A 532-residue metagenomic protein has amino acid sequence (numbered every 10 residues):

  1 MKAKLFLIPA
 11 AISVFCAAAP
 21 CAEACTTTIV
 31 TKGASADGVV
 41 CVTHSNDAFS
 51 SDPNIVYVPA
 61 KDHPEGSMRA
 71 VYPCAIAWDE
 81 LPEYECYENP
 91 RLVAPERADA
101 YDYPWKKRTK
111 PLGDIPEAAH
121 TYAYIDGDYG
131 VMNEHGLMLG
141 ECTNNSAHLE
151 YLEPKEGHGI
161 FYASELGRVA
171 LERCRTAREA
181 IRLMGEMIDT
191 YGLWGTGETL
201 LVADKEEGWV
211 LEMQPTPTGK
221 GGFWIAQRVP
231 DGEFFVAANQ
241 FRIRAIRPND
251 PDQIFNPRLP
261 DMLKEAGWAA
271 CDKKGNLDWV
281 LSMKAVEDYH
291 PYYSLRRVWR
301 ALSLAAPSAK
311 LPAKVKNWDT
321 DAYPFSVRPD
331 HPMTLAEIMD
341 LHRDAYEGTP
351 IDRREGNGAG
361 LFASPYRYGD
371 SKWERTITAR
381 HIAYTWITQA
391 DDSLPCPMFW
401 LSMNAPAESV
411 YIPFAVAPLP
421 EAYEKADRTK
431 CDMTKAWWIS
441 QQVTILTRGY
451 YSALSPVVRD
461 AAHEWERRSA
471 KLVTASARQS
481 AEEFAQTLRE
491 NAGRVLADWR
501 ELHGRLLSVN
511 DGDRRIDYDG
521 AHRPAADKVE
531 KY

Functional and structural regions predicted by a protein language model:
M1-I8: Bacterial N-terminal signal peptides that target proteins for export
I8-A18: Bacterial N-terminal signal peptides
A18-A24: Sec/Tat signal peptide C-region and signal peptidase I cleavage site
C25-Y162, L183-D330: A contiguous strand-loop segment
L152-E156, L166-C174: Second-shell loop/turn segments in exported
S294-S371, R375-A379, A461, R468 (+1 more regions): Accessory, solvent-exposed terminal regions and/or long lumenal/extracellular loops of proteins
R354-A481: Substrate-recognition/cap regions that form aromatic- and gly/pro-loop-enriched pockets for small-molecule ligands
R459-Y532: Histidine-centered catalytic/metal-binding microenvironments
